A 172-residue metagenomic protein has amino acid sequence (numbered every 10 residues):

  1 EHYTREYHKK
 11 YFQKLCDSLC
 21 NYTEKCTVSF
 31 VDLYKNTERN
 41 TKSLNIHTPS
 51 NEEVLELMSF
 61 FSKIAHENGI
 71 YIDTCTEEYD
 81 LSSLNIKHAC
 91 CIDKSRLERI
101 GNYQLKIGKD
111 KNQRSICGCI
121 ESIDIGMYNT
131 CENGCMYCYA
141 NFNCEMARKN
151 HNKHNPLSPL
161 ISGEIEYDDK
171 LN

Functional and structural regions predicted by a protein language model:
E1-F61: Conserved AdoMet/S-adenosylmethionine-binding subsite of the radical SAM
Y22, E67-N68, G134: Structured helix-beta-strand junction loops
C26-V28, I72-T74, I125: Hydrophobic faces of well-ordered beta-strands that scaffold small-molecule active sites in alpha/beta enzyme cores
K35, D80-S82, E145-M146, D168: Flexible loop/turn segments at secondary-structure boundaries
T37-T41, T48, E52-G118: A C-terminal junction/extension of Radical SAM enzymes
N112, I116-E121, I125, S162-G163 (+1 more regions): Flexible phosphate-binding patches that engage nucleotides and nucleic acids
S115-I116, I123-F142: Local cysteine-cluster metal-coordination motifs and their immediate loop/turn environment, predominantly Fe-S cluster
N141-C144, R148-N172: Short Fe-S-cluster ligation motifs
